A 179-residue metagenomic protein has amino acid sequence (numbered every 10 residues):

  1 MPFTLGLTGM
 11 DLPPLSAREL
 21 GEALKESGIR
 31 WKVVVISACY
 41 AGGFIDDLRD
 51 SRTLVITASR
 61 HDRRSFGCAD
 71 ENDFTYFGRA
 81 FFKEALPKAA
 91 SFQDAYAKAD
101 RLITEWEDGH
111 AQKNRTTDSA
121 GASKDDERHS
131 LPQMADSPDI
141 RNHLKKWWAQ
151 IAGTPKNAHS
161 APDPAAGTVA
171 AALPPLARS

Functional and structural regions predicted by a protein language model:
M1-S27: A short, glycine/acidic-enriched catalytic loop
V33-L131, S137: Active-site-proximal C-terminal subdomain of hydrolase catalytic domains
G109-S179: Disordered regulatory segments flanking catalytic cores
